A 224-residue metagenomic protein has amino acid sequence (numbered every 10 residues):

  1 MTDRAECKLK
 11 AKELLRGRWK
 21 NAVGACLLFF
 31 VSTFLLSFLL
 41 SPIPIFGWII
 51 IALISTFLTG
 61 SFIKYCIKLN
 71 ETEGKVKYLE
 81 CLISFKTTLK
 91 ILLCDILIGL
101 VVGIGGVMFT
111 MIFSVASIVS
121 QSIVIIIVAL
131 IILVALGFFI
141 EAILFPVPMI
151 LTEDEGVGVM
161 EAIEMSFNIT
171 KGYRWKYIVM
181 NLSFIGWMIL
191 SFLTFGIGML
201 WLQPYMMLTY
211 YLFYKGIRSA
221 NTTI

Functional and structural regions predicted by a protein language model:
T2-L35, K75-G106, F139-F192, T222-I224: Interfacial aromatic "cap" segments that immediately flank transmembrane helices in multipass membrane proteins
K20, G24, L28, F46 (+4 more regions): Alpha-helical transmembrane segments in eukaryotic/viral proteins
N21-S55: Long, hydrophobic/aromatic N-terminal blocks
S32-I43, L58, F62, C66 (+4 more regions): Alpha-helical membrane-inserting segments
L40-P44, K77, S84-F85, S114-S122 (+2 more regions): Serine/threonine-rich low-complexity intrinsically disordered regions
P42-K75, S122-G158, S191-I224: Selective recognition of hydrophobic, aromatic-rich stretches within alpha-helical transmembrane segments of polytopic
